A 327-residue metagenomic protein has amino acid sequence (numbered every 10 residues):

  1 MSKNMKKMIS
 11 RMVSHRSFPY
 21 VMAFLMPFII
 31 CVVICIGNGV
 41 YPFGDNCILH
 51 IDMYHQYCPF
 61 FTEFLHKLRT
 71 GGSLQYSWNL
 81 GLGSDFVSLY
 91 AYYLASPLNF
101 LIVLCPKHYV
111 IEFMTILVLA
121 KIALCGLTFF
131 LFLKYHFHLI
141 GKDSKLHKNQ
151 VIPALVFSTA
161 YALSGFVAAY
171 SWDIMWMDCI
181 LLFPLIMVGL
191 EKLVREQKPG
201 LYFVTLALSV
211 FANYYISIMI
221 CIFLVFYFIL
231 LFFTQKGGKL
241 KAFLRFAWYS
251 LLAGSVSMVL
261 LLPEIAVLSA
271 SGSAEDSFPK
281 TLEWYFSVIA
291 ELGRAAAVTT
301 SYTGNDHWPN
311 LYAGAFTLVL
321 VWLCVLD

Functional and structural regions predicted by a protein language model:
M1-V13, H136-K145, E191-L201, L230-L244 (+1 more regions): Membrane-interface junctions at the ends of membrane-embedded or membrane-associated helices
M1-V40, R245: Start-transfer (signal-anchor) and selected internal transmembrane alpha helices of multi-pass inner/ER membrane
V13, S17-V21, L82-D85, I111 (+9 more regions): Membrane-water interface of alpha-helical transmembrane segments
P27, L119-Y135, N149-F233, R245-I265 (+1 more regions): Membrane-embedded helix bundles of polyisoprenyl
G37-H136, G141-K148, P153-P184, L208 (+2 more regions): Active-site lumenal/periplasmic loops and adjacent helix-entry segments of GT-C-fold, multi-pass membrane
G39, L127, L131, F316-D327: Transmembrane alpha-helical segments in integral membrane proteins
V40-G44, K107, L139, E196 (+3 more regions): Transmembrane helix-loop junctions in multipass membrane proteins, especially transporters and channels
H55-H66, A91, P97-F100, A242-V325: Periplasmic/ER-lumenal interhelical loops and adjacent helix-loop junctions in multi-pass membrane proteins
